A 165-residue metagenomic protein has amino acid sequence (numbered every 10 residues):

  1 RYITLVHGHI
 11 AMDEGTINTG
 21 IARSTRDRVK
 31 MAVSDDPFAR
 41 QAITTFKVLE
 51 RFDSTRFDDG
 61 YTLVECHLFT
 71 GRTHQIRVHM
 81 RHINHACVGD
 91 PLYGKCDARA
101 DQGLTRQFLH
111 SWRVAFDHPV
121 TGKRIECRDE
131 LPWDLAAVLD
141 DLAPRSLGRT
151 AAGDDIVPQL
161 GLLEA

Functional and structural regions predicted by a protein language model:
R1-A165: RNA pseudouridine synthases
